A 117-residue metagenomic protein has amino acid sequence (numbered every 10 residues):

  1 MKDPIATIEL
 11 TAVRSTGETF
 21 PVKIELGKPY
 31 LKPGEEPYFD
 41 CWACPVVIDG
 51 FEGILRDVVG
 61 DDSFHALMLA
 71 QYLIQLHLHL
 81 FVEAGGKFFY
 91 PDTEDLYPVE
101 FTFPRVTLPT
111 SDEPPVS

Functional and structural regions predicted by a protein language model:
M1-V59, L76, V82-S117: N-terminal intrinsically disordered, cationic/polar leader segments that include organellar targeting peptides
H65-Y72, L76: Elongated alpha-helical scaffolds
